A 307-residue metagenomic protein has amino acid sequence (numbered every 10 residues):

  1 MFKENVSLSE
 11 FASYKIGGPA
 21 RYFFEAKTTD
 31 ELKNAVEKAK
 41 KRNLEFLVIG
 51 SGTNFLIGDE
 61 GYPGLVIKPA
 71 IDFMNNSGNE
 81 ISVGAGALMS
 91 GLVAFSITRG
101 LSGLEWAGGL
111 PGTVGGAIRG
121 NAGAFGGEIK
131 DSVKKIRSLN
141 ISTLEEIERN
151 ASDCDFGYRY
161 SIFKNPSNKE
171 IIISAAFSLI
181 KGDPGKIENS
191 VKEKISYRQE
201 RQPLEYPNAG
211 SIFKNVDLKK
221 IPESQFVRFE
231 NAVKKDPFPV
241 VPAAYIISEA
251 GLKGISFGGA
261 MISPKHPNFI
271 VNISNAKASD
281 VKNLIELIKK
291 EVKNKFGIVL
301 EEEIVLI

Functional and structural regions predicted by a protein language model:
M1-F125, S132: Anion-binding (especially nucleotide phosphate/pyrophosphate-binding) glycine-rich loop and adjoining beta-alpha core
K3, E10, F55, E146-N283 (+1 more regions): Phosphate/pyrophosphate- and phosphate-bearing ligand-binding catalytic cores of soluble enzymes
M74-S77, S138, F213, I304: A structural signal for short hydrophobic beta-strand segments in well-ordered beta-sheet cores
S77-G78, N140-E145, K181: Short acidic-glycine loop/turn motifs at beta-strand connectors
S82, K135-R137, S174-A176: Beta-strand secondary-structure signal
R119-A124, D131-R137, I141-I162: Active-site glycine-rich loop that binds ribose-phosphate moieties when present
L284-L287, E291: Structural preference for long, well-ordered alpha-helical segments within the folded cores of structured domains
